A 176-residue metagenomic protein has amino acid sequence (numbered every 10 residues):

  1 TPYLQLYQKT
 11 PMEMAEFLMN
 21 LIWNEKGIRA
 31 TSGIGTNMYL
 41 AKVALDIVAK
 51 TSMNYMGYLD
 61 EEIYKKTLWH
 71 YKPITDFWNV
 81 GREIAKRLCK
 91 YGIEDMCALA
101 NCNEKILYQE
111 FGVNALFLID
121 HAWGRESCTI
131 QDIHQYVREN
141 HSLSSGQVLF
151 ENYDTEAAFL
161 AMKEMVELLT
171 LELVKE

Functional and structural regions predicted by a protein language model:
T1-F117, I130, L171: Gly/Gly-Pro- and Ser/Thr-rich, intrinsically disordered tail segments characteristic of DNA damage-repair and tolerance
C89-E176: DNA-contacting surface of Y-family translesion DNA polymerases
